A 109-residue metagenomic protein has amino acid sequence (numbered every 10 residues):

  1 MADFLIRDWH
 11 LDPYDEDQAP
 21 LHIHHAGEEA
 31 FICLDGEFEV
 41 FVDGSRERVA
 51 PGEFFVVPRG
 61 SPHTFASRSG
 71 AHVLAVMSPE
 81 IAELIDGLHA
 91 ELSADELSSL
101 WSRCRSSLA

Functional and structural regions predicted by a protein language model:
M1-H22, G27-E28: A short glycine-rich, His/Asp/Glu-containing loop-to-beta-strand
F4-L11, R68-A109: Double-stranded beta-helix
I23-F41, V76: Short, conserved beta-strand element in jelly-roll/cupin
A26, S45, S61, S69-G70 (+1 more regions): A generic "binding-loop/recognition-motif" signal
L34-D35, A50-P51, S69: A cytosolic small-molecule/anion-sensing beta-strand core signal
V40-F41, V57, P62-R68, V73-A75: Short beta-strand His + acidic residue motifs that chelate non-heme Fe in jelly-roll/DSBH and cupin folds
G44-G60: Short acidic-glycine-tyrosine-enriched beta hairpin
